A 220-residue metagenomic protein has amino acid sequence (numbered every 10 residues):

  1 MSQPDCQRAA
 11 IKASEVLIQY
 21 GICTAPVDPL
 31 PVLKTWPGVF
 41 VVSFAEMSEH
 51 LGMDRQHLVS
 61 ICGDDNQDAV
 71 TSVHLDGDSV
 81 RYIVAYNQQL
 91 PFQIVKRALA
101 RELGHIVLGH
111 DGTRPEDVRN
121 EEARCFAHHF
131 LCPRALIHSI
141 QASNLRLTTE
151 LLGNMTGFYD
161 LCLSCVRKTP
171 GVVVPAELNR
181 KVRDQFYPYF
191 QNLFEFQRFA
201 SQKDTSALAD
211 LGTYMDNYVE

Functional and structural regions predicted by a protein language model:
M1-E220: Active-site hotspot residues in diverse enzymes, especially metal/ion-binding acidic/histidine motifs
